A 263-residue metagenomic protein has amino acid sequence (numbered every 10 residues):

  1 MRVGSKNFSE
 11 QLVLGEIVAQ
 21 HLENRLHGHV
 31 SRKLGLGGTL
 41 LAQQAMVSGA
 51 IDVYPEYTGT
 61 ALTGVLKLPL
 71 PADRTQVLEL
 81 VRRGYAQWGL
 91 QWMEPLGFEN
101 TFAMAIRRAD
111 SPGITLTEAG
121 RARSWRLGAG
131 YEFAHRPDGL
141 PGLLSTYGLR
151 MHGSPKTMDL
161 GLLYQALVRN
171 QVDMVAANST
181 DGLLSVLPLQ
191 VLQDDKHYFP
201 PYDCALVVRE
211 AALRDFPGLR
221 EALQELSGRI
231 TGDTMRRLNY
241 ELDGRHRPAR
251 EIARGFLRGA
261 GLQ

Functional and structural regions predicted by a protein language model:
R2-V30, F98-Q165, R247, E251: Bilobed "Venus flytrap"/periplasmic-binding protein-like clamshell domains and structurally analogous long
E16, H21, L40-I51, K67-L68 (+2 more regions): Short helices/loops that flank or line small-molecule/ion binding pockets
H27, G37, S48, Q87-L90 (+4 more regions): Extracytoplasmic
R32-L34: A structural preference for short, hydrophobic beta-strand core positions in alpha/beta folds
L36-T39, G49-L62, Q76-V77, L160 (+3 more regions): Beta->alpha turn/N-cap motifs
V65-M93, R169-M174, L183-H197: Ligand-binding "clamshell"
F102-D110, D203-F216: A bilobed periplasmic-binding-protein/Venus flytrap-type ligand-binding module shared by bacterial periplasmic
E132-G139, L144-T146, G218-Q263: An extracytoplasmic/periplasmic, membrane-proximal ligand-sensing/linker region
